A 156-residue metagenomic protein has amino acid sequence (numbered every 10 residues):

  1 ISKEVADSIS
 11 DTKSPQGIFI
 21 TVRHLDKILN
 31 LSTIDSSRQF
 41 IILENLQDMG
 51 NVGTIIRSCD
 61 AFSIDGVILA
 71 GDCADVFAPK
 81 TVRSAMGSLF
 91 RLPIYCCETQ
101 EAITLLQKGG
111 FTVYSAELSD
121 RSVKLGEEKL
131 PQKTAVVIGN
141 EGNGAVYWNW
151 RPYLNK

Functional and structural regions predicted by a protein language model:
I1-E4, D26, L31-V123: RNA substrate-binding interface of SAM-dependent RNA methyltransferases
I1-R23: Glycine/small-residue-rich loop that forms an oxyanion/phosphate-binding "nest" at active or ligand-binding sites
I9-T12, N30-I34, M86, G126-E128 (+1 more regions): Short secondary-structure boundary/capping segments
K13-G17, S36-R38, P131-Q132: Short connector loops at helix/strand junctions that flank enzyme active sites, especially segments positioning acidic
I18, S84-S88, P131-T134: Short, hinge-like loop/turn segments at secondary-structure boundaries
F19-T21, F40-I42, I68, A135-I138: Structural motif
R23-K27, E141: Short loop segments at secondary-structure junctions
Y114-K156: Active-site/ligand-binding-proximal alpha/beta "capping" segment
